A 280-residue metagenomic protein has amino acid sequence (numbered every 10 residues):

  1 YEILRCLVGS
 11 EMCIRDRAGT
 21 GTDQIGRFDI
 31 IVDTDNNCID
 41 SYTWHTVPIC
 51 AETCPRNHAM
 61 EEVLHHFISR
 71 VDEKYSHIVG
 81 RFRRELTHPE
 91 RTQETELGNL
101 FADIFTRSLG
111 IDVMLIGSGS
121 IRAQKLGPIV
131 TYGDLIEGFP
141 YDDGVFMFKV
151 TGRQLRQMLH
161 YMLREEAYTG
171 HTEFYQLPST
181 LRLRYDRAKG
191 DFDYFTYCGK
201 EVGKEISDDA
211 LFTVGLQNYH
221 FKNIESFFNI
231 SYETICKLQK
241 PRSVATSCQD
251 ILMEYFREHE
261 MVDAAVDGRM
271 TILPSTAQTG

Functional and structural regions predicted by a protein language model:
Y1-I14: Single conserved hydrophobic/aromatic residue that forms the stacking wall/gate of nucleotide- or nucleobase-binding
G19-S108, D112-G280: Catalytic centers of hydrolytic enzymes
